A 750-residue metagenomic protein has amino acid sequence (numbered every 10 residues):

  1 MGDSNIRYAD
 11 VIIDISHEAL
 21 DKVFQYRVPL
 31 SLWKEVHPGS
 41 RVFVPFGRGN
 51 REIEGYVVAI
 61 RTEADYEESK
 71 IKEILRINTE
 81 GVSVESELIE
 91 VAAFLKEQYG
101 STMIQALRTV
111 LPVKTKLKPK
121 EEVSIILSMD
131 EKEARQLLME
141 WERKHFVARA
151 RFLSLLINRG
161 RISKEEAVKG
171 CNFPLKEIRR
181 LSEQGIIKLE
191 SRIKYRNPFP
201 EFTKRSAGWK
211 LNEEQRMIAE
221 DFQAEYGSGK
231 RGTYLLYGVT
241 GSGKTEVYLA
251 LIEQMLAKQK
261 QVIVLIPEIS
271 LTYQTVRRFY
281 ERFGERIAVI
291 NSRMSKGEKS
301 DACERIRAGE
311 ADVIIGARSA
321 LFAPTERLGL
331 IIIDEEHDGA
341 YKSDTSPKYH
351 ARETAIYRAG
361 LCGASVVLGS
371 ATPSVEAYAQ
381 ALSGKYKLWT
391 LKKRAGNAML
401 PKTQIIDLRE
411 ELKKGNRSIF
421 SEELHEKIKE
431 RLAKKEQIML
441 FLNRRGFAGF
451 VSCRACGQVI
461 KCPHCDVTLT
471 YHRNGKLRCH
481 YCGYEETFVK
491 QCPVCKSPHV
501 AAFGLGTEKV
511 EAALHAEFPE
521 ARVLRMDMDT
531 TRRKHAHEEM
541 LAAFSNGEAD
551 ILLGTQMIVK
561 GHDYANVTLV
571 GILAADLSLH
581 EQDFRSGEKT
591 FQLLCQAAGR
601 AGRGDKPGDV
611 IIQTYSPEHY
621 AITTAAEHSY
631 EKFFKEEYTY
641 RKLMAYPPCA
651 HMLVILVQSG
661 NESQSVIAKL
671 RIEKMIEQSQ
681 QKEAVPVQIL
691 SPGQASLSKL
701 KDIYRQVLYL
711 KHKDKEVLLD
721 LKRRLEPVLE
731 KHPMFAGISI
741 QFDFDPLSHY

Functional and structural regions predicted by a protein language model:
M1-S370, L382-A398, K682, Y709 (+2 more regions): Accessory, non-ATPase domains that flank or precede helicase/AAA+ motor cores in DNA-metabolism machines
A59-R61, L111, S191-I193, L442-R444 (+4 more regions): A general secondary-structure junction signal
R205-N212, R216, E220, K230-V666 (+4 more regions): Inter-lobe coupling/hinge segments of SF2-like helicase ATPases
L524, Q680-A695, A736-D745: Short beta-strand elements
Y630, V666-L690: Short amphipathic alpha-helix segments
K701-I703: C-terminal effector/interaction modules appended to NTPase cores
